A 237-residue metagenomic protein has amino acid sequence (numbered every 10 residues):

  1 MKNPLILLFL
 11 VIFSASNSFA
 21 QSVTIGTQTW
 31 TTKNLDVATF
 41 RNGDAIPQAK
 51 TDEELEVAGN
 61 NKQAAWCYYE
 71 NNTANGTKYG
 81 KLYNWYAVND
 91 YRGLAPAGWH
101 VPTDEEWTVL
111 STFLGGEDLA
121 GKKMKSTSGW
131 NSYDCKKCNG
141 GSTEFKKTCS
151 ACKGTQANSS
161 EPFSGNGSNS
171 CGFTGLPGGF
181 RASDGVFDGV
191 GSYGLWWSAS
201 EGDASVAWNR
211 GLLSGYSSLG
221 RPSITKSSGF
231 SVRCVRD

Functional and structural regions predicted by a protein language model:
M1-Q21: Bacterial Sec-dependent N-terminal signal peptides
F19-N139, F145-D237: Conserved positions within compact, well-structured domain cores
